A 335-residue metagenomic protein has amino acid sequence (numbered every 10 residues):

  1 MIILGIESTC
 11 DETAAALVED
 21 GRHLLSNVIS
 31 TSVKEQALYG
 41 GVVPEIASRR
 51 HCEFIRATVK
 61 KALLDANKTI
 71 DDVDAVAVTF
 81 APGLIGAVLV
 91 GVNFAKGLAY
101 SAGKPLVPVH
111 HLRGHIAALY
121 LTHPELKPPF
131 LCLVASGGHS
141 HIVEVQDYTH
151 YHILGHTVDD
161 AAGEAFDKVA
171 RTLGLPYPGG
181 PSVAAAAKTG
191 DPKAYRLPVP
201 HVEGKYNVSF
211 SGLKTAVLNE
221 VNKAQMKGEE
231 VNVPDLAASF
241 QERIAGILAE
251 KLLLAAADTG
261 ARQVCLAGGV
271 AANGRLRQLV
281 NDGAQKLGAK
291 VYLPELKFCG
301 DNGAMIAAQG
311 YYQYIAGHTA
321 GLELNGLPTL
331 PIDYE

Functional and structural regions predicted by a protein language model:
I2-P82, H111, H115: N-terminal beta-alpha supersecondary unit
S8-T9, S26, K127, V134-A135 (+2 more regions): A short helix-loop
T13-V18, C132, S140-E144: Short beta-strand scaffold segments in enzyme catalytic cores
T69, A185-V264, N273-L287, Y314-G317 (+1 more regions): A contiguous, well-structured pocket-lining segment that forms one wall/lid of small-molecule binding clefts in soluble
V78-K104, G274-G283: Short Gly/Thr/Asp-enriched flexible loops that form oxyanion-binding sites at enzyme active sites
P108-V109, N281-I306: Conserved phosphate-binding/catalytic loops in two-lobed NTP-binding clefts
V109-L131, Q309: Conserved phosphate-binding catalytic cores of ATP/NTP-utilizing and phosphoryl-transfer enzymes
H115, P294-D333: Glycine-rich phosphate-binding/hydrolytic loop that grips phosphoryl groups
